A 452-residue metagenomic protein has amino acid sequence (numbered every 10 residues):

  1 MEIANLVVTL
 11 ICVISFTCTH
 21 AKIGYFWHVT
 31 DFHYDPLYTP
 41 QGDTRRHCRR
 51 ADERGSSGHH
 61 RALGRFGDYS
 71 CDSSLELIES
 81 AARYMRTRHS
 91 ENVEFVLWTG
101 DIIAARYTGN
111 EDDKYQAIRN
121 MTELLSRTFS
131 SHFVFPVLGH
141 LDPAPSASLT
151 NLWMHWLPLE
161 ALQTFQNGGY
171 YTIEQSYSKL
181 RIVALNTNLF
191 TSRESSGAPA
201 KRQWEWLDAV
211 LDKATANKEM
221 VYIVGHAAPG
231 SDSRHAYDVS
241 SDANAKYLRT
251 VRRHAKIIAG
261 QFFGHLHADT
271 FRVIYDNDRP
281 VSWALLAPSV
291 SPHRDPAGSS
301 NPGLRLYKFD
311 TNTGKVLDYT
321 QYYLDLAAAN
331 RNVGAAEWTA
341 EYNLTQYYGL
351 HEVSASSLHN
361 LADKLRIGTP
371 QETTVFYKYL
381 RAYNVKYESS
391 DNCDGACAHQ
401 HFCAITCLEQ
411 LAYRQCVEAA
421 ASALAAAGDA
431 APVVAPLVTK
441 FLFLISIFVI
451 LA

Functional and structural regions predicted by a protein language model:
E2-T9, T439-F443: Sec-dependent signal peptide recognition, specifically the positively charged N-region followed immediately by
I14-F16: N-terminal signal peptide c-region/cleavage motif recognized by signal peptidases
T19-W98, S148-R181, N186-N217, A268-A452: Metal-dependent phosphoesterase/phosphodiesterase active-site architecture
H28-T30, E94-D101, S130-H140, Y222-H226 (+4 more regions): Active-site neighborhood of phospho(di)ester-bond hydrolases with catalytic His/Asp-centered motifs
D35-P36, A104-R106, L138-P145, T191-S192 (+3 more regions): Active-site environment of divalent metal-dependent phosphoester hydrolases
C71-F129, F133-V137: Long, well-ordered early-domain segments
G100-E123, P143-N151, S233-Y237, F271-N277: Metal-dependent catalytic neighborhoods of phosphoester/phosphodiester hydrolases
L189-W204, D212-F263: Active-site-proximal segments of metal-dependent phosphoesterases and phosphodiesterases across multiple
